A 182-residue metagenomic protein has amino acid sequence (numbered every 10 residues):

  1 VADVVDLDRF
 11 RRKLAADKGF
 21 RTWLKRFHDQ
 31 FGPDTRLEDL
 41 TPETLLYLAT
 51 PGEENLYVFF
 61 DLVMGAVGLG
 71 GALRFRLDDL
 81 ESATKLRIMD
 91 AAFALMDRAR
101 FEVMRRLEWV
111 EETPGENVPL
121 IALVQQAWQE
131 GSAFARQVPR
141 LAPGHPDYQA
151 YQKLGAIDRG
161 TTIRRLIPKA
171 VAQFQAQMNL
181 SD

Functional and structural regions predicted by a protein language model:
V4: A residue-level signal for beta-strand positions that form part of recognition/binding surfaces within mature
F10-A72: Short terminal alpha-helical segments
R12-K13, F75, F101, G160 (+2 more regions): Positively charged, low-complexity intrinsically disordered regions
G32, G71, M104, Q175 (+1 more regions): Residue-level signal for secondary-structure boundary elements
M64, G68-K153: Long, low-complexity or tandemly repetitive, helically biased scaffold regions used for multimeric assembly/adhesion
K153-D182: Charge-dense, extended regions
